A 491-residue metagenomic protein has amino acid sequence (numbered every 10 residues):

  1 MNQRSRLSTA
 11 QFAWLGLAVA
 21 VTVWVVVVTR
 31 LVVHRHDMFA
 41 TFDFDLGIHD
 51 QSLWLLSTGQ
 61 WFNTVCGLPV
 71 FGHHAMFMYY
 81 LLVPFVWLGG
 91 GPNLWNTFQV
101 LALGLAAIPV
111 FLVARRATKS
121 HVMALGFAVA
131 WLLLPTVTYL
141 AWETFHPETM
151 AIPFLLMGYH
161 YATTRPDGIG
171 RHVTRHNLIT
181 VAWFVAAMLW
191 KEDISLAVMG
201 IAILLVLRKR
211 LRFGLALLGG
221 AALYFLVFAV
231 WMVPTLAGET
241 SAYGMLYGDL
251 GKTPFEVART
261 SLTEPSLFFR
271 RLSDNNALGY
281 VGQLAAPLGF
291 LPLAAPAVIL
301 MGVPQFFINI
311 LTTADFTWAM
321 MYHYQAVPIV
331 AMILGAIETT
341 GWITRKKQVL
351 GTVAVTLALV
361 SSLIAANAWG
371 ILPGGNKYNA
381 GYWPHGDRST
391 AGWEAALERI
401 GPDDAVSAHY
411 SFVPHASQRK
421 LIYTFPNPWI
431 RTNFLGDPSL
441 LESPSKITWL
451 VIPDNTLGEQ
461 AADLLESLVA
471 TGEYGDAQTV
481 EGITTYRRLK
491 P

Functional and structural regions predicted by a protein language model:
A18-T22, L218-A222, I343-I371: Signature aromatic-anchored transmembrane alpha helix within multi-pass, membrane-resident enzymes that catalyze glycan
L31, T41, D45, L56 (+3 more regions): Membrane-lumen/periplasm interface segments of specific transmembrane helices in polyprenyl phosphate-linked
I48-L56, L68-G91, L284: Short hydrophobic/aromatic helix or loop-helix immediately within or flanking a transmembrane segment in polytopic
N93-T118, M157-H160: Transmembrane-helix motifs of polytopic, lipid-linked glycan transferases
F98-A102, G126-A162, W190-V198, Y324-P328: Multi-pass, polyprenyl lipid-linked donor-dependent membrane glycosyltransferases
P109, A130, T149-G170, H176-F184: Specific aromatic-rich, kink-prone transmembrane helix
L156, Y161, H176-E192, A197-V206 (+1 more regions): Membrane-interface alpha helices of multi-pass inner-membrane proteins
L300-K347: Hydrophobic/aromatic-rich transmembrane helices and adjacent perimembrane loops
